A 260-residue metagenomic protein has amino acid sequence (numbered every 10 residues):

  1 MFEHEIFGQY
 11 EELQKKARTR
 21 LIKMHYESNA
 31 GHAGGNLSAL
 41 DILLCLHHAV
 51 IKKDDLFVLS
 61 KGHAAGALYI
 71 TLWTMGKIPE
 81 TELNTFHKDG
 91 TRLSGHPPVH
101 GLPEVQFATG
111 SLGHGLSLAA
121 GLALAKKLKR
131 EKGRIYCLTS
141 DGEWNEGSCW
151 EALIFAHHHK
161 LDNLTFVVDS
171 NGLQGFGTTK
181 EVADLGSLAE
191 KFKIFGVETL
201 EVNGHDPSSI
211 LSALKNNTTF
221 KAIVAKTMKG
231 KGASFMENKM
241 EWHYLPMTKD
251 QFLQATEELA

Functional and structural regions predicted by a protein language model:
E11-R20, T91-P97: Active-site-adjacent bridging/hinge elements
L13-A30, D169-N171: N-terminal capping segment at the start of a domain
M24, N36-H158: Cofactor-binding active-site loop characterized by glycine-rich and histidine/acidic residues
D55-F57, G133-C137, L164, T219-T227: Generic beta-sheet signal
E131, K180-A213: Conserved thiamine diphosphate
E146-N171, A222-A225: A short alpha/beta connector and helix-capping loop motif
H158-D184, L188-F195: A short, conserved beta-to-alpha structural element at the edge of catalytic cores that scaffolds binding
P207-A260: Glycine/aspartate-rich loop-and-adjacent alpha/beta segment that forms the canonical ThDP
